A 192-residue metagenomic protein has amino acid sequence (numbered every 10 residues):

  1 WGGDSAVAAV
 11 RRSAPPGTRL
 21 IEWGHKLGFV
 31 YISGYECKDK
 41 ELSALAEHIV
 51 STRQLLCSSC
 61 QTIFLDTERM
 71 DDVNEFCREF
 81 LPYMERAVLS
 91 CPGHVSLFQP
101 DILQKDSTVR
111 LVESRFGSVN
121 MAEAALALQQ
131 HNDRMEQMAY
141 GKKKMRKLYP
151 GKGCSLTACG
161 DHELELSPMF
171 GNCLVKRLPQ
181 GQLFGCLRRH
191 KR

Functional and structural regions predicted by a protein language model:
G2-S5: Internal, well-ordered domain-core segments that constitute the primary functional module of diverse proteins
V7-A158: ALDH superfamily catalytic-core signature
K142-S155, C159-R192: C-terminal core of ALDH-fold dehydrogenases
